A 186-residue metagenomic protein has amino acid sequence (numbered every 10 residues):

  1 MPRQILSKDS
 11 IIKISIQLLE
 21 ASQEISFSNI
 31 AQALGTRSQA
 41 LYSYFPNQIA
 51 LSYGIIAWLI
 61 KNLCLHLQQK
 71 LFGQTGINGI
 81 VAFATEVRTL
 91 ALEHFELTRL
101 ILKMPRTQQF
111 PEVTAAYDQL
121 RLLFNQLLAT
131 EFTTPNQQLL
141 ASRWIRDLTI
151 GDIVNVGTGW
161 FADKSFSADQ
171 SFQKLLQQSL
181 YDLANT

Functional and structural regions predicted by a protein language model:
M1-P2, P46, L51-I55, L59-I60 (+5 more regions): N-terminal/domain-start segments enriched in small and hydrophobic, helix-friendly residues, covering either
L6, S10, I14, L18-A50 (+1 more regions): Helix-turn-helix
S10-Q17, A33, A50-K70, A82-E86 (+4 more regions): Alpha-helical structural segments
L34, L59, L63, L67 (+4 more regions): Hydrophobic recognition helices of helix-based DNA-binding modules
G54, Q68-E96, P135, S142-I145: Hydrophobic alpha-helical connector segments
A91-P111, V154-A162: Amphipathic alpha-helical segments used for helix-helix packing
T107-T133, L139-R143, Q173, L180: Amphipathic alpha-helical packing segments from all-alpha helical-bundle domains
P135-G159, S167-S179: Hydrophobic alpha-helical segments that form the core of small-molecule binding pockets and/or dimer interfaces
